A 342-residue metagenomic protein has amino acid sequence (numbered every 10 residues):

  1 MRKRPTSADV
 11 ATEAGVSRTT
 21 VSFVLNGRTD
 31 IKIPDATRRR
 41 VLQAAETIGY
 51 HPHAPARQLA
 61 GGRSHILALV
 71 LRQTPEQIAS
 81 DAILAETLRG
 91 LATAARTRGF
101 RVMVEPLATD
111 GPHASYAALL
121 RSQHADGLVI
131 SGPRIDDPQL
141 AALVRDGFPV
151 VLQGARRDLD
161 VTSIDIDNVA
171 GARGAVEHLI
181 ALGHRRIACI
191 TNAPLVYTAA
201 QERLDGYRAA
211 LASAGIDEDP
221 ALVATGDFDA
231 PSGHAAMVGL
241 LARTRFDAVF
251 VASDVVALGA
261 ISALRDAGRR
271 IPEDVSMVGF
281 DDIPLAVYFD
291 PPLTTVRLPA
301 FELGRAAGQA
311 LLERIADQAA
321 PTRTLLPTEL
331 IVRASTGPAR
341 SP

Functional and structural regions predicted by a protein language model:
M1-H65, R340-P342: N-terminal helix-turn-helix DNA-binding module of bacterial transcription factors
M1-R2, I66-E177, A181, L240 (+2 more regions): Alpha-helical recognition/docking segments in bacterial nutrient-uptake and carbohydrate-utilization systems
T20-F23, G62-E76, H178, R186-A193: Short beta-strand segments enriched in small/hydrophobic residues
Q73-E86, V104-H113, I164-G174, I190-V238 (+4 more regions): Hinge/beta->alpha junction and helix N-cap segments in small-molecule ligand-binding domains
A125-S131, A188-T191, V223, T244-S253 (+1 more regions): Periplasmic-binding protein-like
R186, E218-L222, R270-S276: Short acidic capping loops at alpha-helix termini that bridge into adjacent secondary structure
H234, V238, A242-P342: Flexible loop/turn connectors
